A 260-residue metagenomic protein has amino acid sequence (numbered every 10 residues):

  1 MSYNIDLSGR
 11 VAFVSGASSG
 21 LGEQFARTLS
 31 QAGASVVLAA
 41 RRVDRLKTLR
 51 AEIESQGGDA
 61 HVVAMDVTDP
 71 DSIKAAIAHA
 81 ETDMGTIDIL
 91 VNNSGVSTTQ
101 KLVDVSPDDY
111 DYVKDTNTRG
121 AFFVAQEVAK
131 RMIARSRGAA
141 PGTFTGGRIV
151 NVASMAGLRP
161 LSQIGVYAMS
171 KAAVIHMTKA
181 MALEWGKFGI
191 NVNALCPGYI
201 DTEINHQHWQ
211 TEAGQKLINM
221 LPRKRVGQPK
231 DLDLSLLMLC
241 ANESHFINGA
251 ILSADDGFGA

Functional and structural regions predicted by a protein language model:
V11, S18-S19: Conserved glycine-rich cofactor-binding loop
M84, R225-A254, G259: C-terminal substrate-recognition "lid" of short-chain dehydrogenase/reductases
K101-L102, S106-D111, N205, L217: Substrate-binding pocket helix/loop in short-chain dehydrogenase/reductase
A125, S170, T178: Active-site helix of classical SDR
K130, L183-E184, H245: Alpha-helical segment proximal to the catalytic Tyr-Lys
S154: Residue(s) in the substrate-gating loop at a strand-loop-helix junction that position the organic substrate next
G186-N191, I247-G249: Short, small/polar-rich loop/turn modules that mediate ligand/substrate recognition or access, typified
